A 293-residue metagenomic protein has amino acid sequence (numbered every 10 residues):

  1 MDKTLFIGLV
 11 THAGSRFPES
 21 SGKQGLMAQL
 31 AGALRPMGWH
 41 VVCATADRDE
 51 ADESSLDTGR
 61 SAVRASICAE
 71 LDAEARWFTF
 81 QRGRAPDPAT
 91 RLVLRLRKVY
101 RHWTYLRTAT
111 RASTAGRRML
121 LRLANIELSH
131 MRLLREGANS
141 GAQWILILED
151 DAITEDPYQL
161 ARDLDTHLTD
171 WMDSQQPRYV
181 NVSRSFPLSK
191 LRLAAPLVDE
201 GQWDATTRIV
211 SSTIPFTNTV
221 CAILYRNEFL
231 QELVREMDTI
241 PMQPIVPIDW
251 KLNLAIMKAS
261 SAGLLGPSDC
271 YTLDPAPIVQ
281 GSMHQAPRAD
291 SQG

Functional and structural regions predicted by a protein language model:
M1-L148, A152-G293: An acidic/histidine-cluster motif and surrounding catalytic segment that typifies divalent-metal-assisted enzyme active
